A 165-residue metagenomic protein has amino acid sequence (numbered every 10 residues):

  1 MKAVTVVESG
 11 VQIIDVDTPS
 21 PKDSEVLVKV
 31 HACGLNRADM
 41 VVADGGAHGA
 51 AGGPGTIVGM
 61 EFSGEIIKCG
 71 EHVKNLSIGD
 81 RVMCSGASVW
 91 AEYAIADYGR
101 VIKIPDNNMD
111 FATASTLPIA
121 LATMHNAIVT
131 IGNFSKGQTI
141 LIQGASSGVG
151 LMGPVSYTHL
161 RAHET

Functional and structural regions predicted by a protein language model:
T5-G10: Extracellular beta-rich ligand/substrate-recognition surface
D17-G34, G46-S88: Glycine-rich beta-strand-centered segment in the early N-terminal region that forms part of a ligand/cofactor-binding
V30, M124, Y157: Terminal peptide-recognition signature
A38-M40: Cytochrome P450 core scaffold surrounding the K-helix E-X-X-R motif and the conserved "meander" helix-loop region
R81-G144: NAD(P)H dinucleotide-binding glycine-rich loop of Rossmann-like/cofactor-binding domains, especially the beta1-alpha1
V149: Hydrophobic/small residue at the entry helix of a nucleotide-binding pocket
T158-T165: Conserved small/polar residues in nucleotide/adenosyl-binding loops
